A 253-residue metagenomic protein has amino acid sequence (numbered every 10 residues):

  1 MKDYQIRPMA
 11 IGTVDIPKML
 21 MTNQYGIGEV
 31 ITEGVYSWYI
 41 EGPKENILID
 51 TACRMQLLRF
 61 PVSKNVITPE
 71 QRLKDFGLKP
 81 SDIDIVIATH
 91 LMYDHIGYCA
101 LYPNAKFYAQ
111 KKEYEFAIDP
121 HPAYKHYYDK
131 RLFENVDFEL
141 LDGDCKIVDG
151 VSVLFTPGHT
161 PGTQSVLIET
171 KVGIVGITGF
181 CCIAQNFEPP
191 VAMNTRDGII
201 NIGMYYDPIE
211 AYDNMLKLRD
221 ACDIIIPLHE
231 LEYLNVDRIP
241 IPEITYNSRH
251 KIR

Functional and structural regions predicted by a protein language model:
M1-E29, C145, V166, P240-I241 (+1 more regions): Basic, amphipathic N-terminal segments that precede the first structured/catalytic domain
I11-Q71, S165-I183: Conserved beta-strand hairpin/beta-sheet module of binuclear metal-dependent hydrolase folds, prominently
I47-I49, I87, F107, V175-I177 (+1 more regions): Residue-level marker for buried hydrophobic side chains located in beta-strands that build the well-ordered beta-sheet
C53-R54, Y93, E113, C181-I183 (+1 more regions): Short, glycine/acidic-enriched loop or turn micro-motifs at the edges of active sites
I67, R72-L78, D82, K106-F155 (+1 more regions): Metallo-beta-lactamase
I83-D94: Metallo-beta-lactamase
A100-P103: Short, conserved loop/helix-junction motifs that constitute active-site signature segments in enzyme catalytic cores
C145, S152-F155, P161-R238: Metallo-beta-lactamase
